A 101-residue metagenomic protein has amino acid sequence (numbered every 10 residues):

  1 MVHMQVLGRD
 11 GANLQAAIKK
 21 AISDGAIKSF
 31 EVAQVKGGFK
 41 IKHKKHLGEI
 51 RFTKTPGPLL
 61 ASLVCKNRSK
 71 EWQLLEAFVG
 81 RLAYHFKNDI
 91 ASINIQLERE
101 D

Functional and structural regions predicted by a protein language model:
M1, P56-P58, L75: A general secondary-structure signal for short beta-strands and their flanking turns/coil in non-transmembrane regions
M1-G37: Negatively charged, low-complexity tracts enriched in Asp/Glu with abundant Ser/Thr
Q5-D10, H43, L63-N67: Short beta-strand-to-loop capping motifs
A12-Q15, H46-R51, N67-L74: Short, surface-exposed beta-strand/loop "edge" segments at domain boundaries and coil↔beta transitions
G25-V32, H43-H46, F86-A91: Short secondary-structure junctions
G37-K40, S92-D101: Short proline/glycine- and acidic-rich turn/helix-capping motifs at secondary-structure junctions
G38-L60: A short, structured beta-strand/loop element
N67-I95: C-terminal structural segments of small proteins and small subunits
